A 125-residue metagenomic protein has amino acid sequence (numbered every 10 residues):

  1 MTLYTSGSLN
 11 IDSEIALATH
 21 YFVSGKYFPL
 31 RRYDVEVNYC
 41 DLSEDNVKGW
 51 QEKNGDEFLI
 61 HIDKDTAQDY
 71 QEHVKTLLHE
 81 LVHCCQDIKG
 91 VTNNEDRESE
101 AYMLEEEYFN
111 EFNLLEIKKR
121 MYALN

Functional and structural regions predicted by a protein language model:
T2, S6-I60, E111, I117 (+1 more regions): Auxiliary, metal-adjacent structural segments of Zn-dependent hydrolase domains
A18, G55, C84, G90 (+2 more regions): Short amphipathic alpha-helical "recognition" segments used for binding
L42-E44, A67-Q68, L78, Y108: Short, solvent-exposed loop/turn segments at secondary-structure junctions
F58-L77, V91-T92: Short pre-active-site segment immediately N-terminal to the catalytic Zn-binding motif
Q71, K75, H79, S99 (+1 more regions): A structural signal for well-ordered alpha-helical segments within the folded catalytic domains of diverse enzymes
T76, E80-C84, I88: Catalytic glutamate of the conserved HExxH
N93-N125: Post-HExxH zinc-binding segment in Zn-dependent metallohydrolases
